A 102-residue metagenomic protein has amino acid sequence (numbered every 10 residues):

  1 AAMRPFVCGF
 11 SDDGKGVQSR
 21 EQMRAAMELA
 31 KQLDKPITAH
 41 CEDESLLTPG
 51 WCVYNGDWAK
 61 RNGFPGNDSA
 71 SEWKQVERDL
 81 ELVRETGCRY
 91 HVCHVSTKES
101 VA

Functional and structural regions predicted by a protein language model:
A1-A102: Histidine/acidic residue-rich metal-binding segments in metalloenzymes
